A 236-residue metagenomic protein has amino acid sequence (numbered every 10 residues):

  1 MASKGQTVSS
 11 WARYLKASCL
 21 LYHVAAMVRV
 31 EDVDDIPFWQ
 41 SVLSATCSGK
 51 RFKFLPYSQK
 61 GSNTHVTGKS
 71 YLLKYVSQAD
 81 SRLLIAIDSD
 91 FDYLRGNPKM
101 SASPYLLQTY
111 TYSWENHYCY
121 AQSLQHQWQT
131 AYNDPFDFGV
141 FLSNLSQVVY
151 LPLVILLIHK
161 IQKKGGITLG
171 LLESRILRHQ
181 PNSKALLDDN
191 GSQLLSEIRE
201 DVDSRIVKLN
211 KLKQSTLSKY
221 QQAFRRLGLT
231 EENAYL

Functional and structural regions predicted by a protein language model:
M1-L236: Acidic, divalent-metal-binding catalytic cores of TOPRIM and closely related two-metal-ion phosphodiester/pyrophosphate
